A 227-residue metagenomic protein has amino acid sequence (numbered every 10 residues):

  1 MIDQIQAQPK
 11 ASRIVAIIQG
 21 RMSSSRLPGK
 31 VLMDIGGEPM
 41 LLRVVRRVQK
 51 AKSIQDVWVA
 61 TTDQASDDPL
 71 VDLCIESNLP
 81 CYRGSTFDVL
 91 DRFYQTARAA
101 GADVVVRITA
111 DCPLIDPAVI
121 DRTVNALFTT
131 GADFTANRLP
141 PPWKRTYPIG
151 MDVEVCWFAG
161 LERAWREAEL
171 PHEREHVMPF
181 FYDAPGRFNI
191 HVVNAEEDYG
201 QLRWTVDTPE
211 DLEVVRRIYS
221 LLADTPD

Functional and structural regions predicted by a protein language model:
I2-P9, T205, L212-D227: Hydrophobic helical membrane-anchoring modules
I5, K10-T61: N-terminal glycine-rich phosphate-binding loop and ensuing alpha1 helix
V48, C74, F181-Y182: Hydrophobic C-terminal alpha-helix "anchor/cap" residues
Q64-T130: Short phosphate-binding loop-to-helix
I115-L202, E213, R217: Conserved core of the sugar-phosphate nucleotidyltransferase
